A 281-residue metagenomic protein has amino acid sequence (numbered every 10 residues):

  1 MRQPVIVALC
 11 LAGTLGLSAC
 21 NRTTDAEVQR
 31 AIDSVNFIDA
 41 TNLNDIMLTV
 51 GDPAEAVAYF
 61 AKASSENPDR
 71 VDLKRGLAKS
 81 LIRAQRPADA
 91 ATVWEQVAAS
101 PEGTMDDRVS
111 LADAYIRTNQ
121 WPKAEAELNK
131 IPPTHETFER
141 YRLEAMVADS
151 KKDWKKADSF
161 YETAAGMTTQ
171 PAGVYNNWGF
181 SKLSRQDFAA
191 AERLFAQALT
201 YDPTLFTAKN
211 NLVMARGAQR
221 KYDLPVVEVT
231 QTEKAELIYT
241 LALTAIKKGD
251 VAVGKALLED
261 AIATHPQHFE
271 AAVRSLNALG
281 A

Functional and structural regions predicted by a protein language model:
I6, C20-G76, R83-Q85, T92: N-terminal leader/linker segments that initiate helical-solenoid repeat arrays
E66, A99-P101, I131-T134, G166-M167 (+3 more regions): Structural marker of alpha-solenoid helical repeat scaffolds
V71-D72, T104-D106, T137-E139, W154 (+5 more regions): Helix-start (N-cap) detector for alpha-helical repeat units in TPR-like alpha-solenoids, especially tetratricopeptide
G76, S110, L143-E144, N177 (+3 more regions): Canonical tetratricopeptide repeat
